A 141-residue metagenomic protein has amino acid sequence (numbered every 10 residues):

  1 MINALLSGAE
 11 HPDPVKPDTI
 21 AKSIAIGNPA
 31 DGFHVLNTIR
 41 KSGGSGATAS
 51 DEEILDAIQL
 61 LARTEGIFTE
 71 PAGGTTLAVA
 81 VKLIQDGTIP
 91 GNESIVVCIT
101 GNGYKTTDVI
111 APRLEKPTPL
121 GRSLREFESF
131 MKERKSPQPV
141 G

Functional and structural regions predicted by a protein language model:
M1-K41, N102-I110: Glycine-rich phosphate/pyrophosphate-binding loop at beta-loop-alpha junctions
A9-D13, G43, E65-F68, L114-T118: Short, low-complexity, polar/charged sequence segments that are solvent-exposed and flexible
D13-D18, L77-G141: Phosphate-binding loop/pocket of nucleotide- and phosphate-handling active sites
A30-P90: Active-site-adjacent helical/loop segments in soluble small-molecule enzymes
